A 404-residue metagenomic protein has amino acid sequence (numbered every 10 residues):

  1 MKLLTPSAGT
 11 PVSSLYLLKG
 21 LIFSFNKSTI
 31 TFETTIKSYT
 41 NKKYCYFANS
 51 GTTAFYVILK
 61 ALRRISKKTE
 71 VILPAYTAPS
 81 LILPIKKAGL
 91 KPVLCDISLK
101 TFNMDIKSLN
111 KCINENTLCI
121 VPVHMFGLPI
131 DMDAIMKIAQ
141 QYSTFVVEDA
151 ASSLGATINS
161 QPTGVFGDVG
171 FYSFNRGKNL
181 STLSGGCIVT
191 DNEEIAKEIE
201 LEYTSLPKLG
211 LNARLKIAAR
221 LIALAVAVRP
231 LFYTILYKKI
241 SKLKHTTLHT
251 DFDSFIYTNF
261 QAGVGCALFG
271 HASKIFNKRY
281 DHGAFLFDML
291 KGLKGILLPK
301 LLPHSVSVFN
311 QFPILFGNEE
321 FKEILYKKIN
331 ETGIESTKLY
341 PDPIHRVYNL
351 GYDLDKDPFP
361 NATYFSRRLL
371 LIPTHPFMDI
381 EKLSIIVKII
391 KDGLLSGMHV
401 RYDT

Functional and structural regions predicted by a protein language model:
M1-S66, A88, K274, A284 (+3 more regions): Conserved PLP-binding active-site segment in aminotransferase class I/II-type PLP enzymes
T35, S205-K208, S273-P299, I324-T332: Conserved PLP-dependent catalytic core of the aminotransferase class-I/II
I58-I113, V121, I329: Conserved PLP-anchoring active-site segment centered on the Schiff-base-forming lysine
K100-E198, L371: Active-site phosphate-binding strand-loop segment of PLP-dependent enzymes
F171-L183, L201-N212, L221-A225, I256: Active-site PLP-lysine loop of aminotransferase-like
S173, F309-N318, Y348-D355, R367-D379: Conserved PLP-binding active-site segment of the aspartate aminotransferase-like
L209-I217, F285-D288, P303, K322-P358 (+2 more regions): Conserved PLP cofactor-binding pocket of PLP-dependent enzymes
D253-F269, Y280-F287, L298-L315: Conserved glycine-rich beta-strand-loop-beta hairpin in the small C-terminal domain of fold type I
